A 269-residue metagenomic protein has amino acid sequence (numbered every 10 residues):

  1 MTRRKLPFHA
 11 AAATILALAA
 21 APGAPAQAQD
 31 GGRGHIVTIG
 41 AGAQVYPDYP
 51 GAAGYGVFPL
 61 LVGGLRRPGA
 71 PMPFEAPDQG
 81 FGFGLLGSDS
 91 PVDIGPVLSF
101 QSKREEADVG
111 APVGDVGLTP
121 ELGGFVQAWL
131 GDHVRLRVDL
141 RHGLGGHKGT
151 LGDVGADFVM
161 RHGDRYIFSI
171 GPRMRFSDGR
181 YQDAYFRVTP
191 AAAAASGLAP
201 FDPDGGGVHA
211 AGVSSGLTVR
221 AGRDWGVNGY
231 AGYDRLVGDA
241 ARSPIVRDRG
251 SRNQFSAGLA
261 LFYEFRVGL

Functional and structural regions predicted by a protein language model:
M1-G34, V267-L269: Cleavable N-terminal export/targeting peptides
A26-M72, G80-F81, D93, L98 (+2 more regions): Short glycine/proline- and aromatic-enriched beta-strand/turn motifs that initiate or cap beta-hairpins
H35, Y55-L61, V116-L122, K148-G152 (+3 more regions): Residues that define the transmembrane beta-barrel architecture of outer-membrane proteins
H35-A41, L61, F74, V92-P96 (+6 more regions): Transmembrane beta-strands of outer-membrane beta-barrel proteins
Q44-Y46, P77, E106-V109, R137-D139 (+2 more regions): Extracytoplasmic loops and strand-loop junctions of Gram-negative outer membrane beta-barrel proteins
P47-L60, R104-P120, G206, G238-I245: Surface-exposed strand-loop-strand hairpins of Gram-negative outer-membrane beta-barrel proteins
P59-P68, F81-G87, E121-L130, G152-G163 (+1 more regions): Feature captures outer-membrane beta-barrel proteins of Gram-negative bacteria and organelles
G69-P73, F81, L144-D153, D157-R252 (+1 more regions): Outer-membrane beta-barrel transmembrane domain signature
